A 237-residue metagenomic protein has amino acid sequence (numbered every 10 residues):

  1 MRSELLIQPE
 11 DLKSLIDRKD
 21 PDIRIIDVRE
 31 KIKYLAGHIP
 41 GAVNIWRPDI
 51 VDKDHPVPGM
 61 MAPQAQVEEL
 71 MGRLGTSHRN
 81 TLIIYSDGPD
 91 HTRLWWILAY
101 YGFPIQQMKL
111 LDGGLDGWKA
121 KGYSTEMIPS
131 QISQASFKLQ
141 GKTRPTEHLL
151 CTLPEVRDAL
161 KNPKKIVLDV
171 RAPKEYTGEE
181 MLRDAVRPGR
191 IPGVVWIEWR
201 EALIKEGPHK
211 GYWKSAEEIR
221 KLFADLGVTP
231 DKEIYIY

Functional and structural regions predicted by a protein language model:
M1-R79, E155, A159-D231: Positively charged, proline/Ser/Thr-rich regional signature most characteristic of the Rhodanese/CDC25-like
M60-P154, A159, E180, G189 (+2 more regions): Thiolate-centered catalytic microenvironments shared by cysteine-dependent enzyme domains
